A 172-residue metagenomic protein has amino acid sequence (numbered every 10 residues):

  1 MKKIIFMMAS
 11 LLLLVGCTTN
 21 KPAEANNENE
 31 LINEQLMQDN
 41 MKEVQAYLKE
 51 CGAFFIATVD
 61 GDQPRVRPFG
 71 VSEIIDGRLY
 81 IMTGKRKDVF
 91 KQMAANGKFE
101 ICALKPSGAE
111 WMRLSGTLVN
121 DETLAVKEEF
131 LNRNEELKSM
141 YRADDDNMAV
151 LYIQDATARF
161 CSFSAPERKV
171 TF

Functional and structural regions predicted by a protein language model:
M1-I4: Positively charged n-region of N-terminal signal peptides that target proteins for export
F6-L11: Sec-dependent N-terminal signal peptides
V15-G16: C-terminal motif of bacterial Sec signal peptides marking the signal peptidase cleavage site
K21-L36, R113-F172: Charged, gly/pro-rich active-site loop segments
N33-L48: Short, basic/aromatic recognition patches
A46-G61, F99-A103: A short, Trp-centered hydrophobic/proline-enriched beta-strand micro-motif
S72-G108: A short mixed-secondary-structure module that forms the rim of ligand-binding clefts
